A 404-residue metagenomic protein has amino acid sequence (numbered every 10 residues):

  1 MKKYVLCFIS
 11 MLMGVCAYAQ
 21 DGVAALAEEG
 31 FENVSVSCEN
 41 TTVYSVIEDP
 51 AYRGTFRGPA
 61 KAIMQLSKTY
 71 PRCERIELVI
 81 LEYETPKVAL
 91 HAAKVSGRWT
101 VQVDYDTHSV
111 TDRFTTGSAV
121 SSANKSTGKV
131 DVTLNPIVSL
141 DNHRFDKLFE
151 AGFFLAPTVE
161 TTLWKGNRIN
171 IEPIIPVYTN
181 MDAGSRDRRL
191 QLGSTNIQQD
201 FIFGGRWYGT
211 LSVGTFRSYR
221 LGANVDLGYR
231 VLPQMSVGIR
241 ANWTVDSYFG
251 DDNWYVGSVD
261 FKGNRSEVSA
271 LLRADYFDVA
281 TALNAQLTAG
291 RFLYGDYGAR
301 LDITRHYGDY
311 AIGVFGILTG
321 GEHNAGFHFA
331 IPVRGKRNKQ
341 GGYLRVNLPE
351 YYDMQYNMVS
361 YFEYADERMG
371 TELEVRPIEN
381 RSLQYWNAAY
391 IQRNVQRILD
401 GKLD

Functional and structural regions predicted by a protein language model:
C7-G14: Bacterial N-terminal signal peptides
V15-A19: Sec/Tat signal peptide C-region and signal peptidase I cleavage site
Q20-G193, G263, E267, T281 (+2 more regions): Outer-membrane beta-barrel initiation region
V46, E77, V132-R144, I169-V177 (+5 more regions): Transmembrane beta-strand segments that form the barrel wall of outer-membrane beta-barrel proteins
T55, H143-A151, K165, V177-L192 (+6 more regions): Solvent-exposed loop/turn segments connecting transmembrane beta-strands in outer-membrane beta-barrel proteins
I80-S118, S269, V279-T288, F292-G295 (+2 more regions): Flexible, glycine-rich linker and terminal segments associated with outer-membrane beta-barrel/transport systems
S122-D131, T162-N170, I202-Y208, P233-Q234 (+2 more regions): Short loop/turn motifs that connect adjacent beta-strands in outer-membrane beta-barrel proteins
F153-L163, L190-F203, G222-A241, V268-D278 (+2 more regions): Feature captures outer-membrane beta-barrel proteins of Gram-negative bacteria and organelles
